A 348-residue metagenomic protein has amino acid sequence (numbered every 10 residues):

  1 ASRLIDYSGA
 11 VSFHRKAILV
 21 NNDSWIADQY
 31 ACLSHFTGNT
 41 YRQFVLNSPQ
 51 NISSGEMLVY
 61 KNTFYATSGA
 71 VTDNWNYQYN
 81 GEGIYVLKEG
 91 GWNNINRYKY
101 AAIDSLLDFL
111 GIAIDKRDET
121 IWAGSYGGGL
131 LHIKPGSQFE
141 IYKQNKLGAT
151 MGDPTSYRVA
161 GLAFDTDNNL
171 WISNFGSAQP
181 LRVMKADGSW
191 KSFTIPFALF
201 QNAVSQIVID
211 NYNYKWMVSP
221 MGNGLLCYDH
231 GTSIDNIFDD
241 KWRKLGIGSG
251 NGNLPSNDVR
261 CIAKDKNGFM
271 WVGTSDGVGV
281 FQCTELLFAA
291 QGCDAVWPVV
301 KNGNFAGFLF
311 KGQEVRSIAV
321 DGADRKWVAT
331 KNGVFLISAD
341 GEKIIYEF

Functional and structural regions predicted by a protein language model:
A1-F348: Carboxylate-rich, polar loop motifs that coordinate divalent cations or form catalytic acidic clusters
